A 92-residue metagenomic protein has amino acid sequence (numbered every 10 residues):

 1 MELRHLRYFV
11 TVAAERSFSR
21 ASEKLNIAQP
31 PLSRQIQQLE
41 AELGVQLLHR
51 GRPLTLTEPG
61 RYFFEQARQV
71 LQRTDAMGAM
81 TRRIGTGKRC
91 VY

Functional and structural regions predicted by a protein language model:
F9: Short, basic/aromatic recognition patches that contact phosphate-bearing ligands
V12-A28, P53: Short helix-boundary/capping micro-motifs
E23-K24, A41, R61: Alpha-helical residues within the helix-turn-helix
E40-L56: A short LG(V/I)-centered, amphipathic sequence patch enriched for acidic residue(s) preceding the LG motif
P59-A76, M80, I84: Short, solvent-exposed amphipathic helices
R82-Y92: Interdomain hinge and pocket-entrance segments immediately C-terminal to HTH DNA-binding domains
